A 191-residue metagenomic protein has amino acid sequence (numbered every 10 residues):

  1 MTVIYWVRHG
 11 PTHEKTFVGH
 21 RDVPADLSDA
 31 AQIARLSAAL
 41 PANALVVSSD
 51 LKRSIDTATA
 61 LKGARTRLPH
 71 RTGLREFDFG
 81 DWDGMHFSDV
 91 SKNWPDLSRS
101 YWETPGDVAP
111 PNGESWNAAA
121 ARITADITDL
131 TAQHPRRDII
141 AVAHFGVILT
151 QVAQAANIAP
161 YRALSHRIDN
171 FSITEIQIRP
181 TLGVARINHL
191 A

Functional and structural regions predicted by a protein language model:
M1-T2, R71, F79-D89, A132 (+2 more regions): Acidic, low-complexity terminal tails and accessory targeting/binding regions of phosphate-metabolizing enzymes
T2-A64: Active-site-proximal alpha-helix that buttresses catalytic centers in soluble enzyme cores
I4, A44, R137-G146: Generic beta-sheet signal
P24, G63-R122, Q177, R186: Phosphate-handling substructures
A34-A38, A120, T124-A132, V152: Generic structural signal for well-ordered alpha-helical scaffold segments
S48-S49, A121, V142-A143: Short beta-strand scaffold positions
A60, T150, Q154: Active-site signature of alpha/beta-hydrolase-fold catalytic machinery across serine- and Asp/Cys-nucleophile hydrolases
F145-L149, E175: GST superfamily/GST-like fold recognition
